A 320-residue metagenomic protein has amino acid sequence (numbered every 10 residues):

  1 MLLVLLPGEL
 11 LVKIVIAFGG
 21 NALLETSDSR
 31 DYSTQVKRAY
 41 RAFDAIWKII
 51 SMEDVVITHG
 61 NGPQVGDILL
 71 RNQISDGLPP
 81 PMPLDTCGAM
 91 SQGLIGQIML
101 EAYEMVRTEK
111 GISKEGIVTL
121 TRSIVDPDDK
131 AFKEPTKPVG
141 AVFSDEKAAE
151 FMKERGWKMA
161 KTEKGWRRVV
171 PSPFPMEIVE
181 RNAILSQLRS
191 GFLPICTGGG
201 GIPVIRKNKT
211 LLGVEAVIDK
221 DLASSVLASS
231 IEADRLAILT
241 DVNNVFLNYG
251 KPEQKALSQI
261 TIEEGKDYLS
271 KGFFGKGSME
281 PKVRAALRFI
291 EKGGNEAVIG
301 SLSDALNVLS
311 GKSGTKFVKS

Functional and structural regions predicted by a protein language model:
G8-S320: C-terminal catalytic "cap/lid" subdomain
